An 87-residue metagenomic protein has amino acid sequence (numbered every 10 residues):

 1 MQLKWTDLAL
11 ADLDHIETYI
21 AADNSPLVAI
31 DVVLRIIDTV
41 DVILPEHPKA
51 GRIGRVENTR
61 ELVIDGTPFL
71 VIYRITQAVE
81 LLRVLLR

Functional and structural regions predicted by a protein language model:
M1-L3, L86-R87: Short hydrophobic/aromatic patches at helix-to-coil boundaries
Q2-T59: Basic, Lys/Arg-enriched alpha-helical interface segments
I64-R87: Enriched for short, Lys/Arg-rich terminal
